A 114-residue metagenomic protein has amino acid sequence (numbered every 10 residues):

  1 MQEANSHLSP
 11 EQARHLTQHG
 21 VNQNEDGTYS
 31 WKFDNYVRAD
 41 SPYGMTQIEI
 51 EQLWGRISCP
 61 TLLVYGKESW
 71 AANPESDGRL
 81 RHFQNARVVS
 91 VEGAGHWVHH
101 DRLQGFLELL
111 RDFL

Functional and structural regions predicted by a protein language model:
M1-I48, L53: Conserved alpha/beta-hydrolase catalytic His-Asp/Glu region
Q2, S6, E68-S69, H96: Short beta->alpha junction loops/turns
A4-N5, Q84, L114: A broad structural signal for alpha-helix termini and local helix breaks/kinks
R56-A94: Conserved loop-alpha-helix segment in the C-terminal half of the alpha/beta-hydrolase fold that carries the catalytic
V91-L107: Catalytic histidine-centered segment of alpha/beta-hydrolase-like enzymes
L109-F113: C-terminal alpha-helix
